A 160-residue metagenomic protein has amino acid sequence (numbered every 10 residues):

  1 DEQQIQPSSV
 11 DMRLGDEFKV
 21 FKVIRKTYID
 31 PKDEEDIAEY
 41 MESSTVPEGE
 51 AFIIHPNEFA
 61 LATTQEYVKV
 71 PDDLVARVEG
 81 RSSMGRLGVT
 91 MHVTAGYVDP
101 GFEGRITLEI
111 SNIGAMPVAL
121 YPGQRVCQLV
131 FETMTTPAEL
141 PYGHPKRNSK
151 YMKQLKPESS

Functional and structural regions predicted by a protein language model:
D1-S160: DUTPase catalytic domain/fold
